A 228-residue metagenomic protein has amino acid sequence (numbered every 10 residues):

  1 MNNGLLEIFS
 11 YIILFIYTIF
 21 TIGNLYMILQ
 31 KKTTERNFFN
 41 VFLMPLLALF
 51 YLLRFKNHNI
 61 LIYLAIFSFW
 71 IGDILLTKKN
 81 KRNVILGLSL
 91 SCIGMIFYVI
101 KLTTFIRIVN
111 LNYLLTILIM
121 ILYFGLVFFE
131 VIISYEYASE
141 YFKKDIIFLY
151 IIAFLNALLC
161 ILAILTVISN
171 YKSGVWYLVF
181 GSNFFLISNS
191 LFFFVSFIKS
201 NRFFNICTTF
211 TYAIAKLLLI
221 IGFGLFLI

Functional and structural regions predicted by a protein language model:
M1-I228: Polytopic alpha-helical membrane-helix bundles and their juxtamembrane interface segments in multi-pass membrane
